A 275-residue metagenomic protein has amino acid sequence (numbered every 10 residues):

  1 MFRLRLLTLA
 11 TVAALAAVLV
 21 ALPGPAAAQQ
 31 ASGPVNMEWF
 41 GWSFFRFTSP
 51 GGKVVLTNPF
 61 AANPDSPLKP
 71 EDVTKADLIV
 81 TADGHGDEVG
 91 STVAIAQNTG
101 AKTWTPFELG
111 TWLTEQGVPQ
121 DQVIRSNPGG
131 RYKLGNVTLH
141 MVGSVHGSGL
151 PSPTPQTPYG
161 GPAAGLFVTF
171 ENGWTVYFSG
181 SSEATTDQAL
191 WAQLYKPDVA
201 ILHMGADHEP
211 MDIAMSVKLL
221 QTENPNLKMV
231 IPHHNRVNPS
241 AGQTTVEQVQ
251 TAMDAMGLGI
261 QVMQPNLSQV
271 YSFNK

Functional and structural regions predicted by a protein language model:
F2-L9, L15-V54, A61-N63, L267: Zn-dependent metallo-beta-lactamase
Q30-V35, S49-V55, R131-H140, T169-V176 (+1 more regions): Beta-strand-turn-beta hairpins that frame and shape the catalytic cleft of phosphate-ester-processing enzymes
W39-F40, F44-A94, T111, S148-P158 (+1 more regions): Pre-active-site segment of Zn-dependent metallo-hydrolases
L56-P59, A76-G84, W104-F107, R125 (+4 more regions): Active-site neighborhood of phospho(di)ester-bond hydrolases with catalytic His/Asp-centered motifs
A62-D65, H85-G90, G110-L113, G130-Y132 (+5 more regions): Active-site environment of divalent metal-dependent phosphoester hydrolases
E71-T74, A94-G100, Q193-Y195, K218-N226: Short, conserved loop/helix-junction motifs that constitute active-site signature segments in enzyme catalytic cores
K102, T114-R131, K218-K275: Binuclear metal-ion centers of metallo-dependent hydrolases, dominated by the metallo-beta-lactamase
L150-E223: Active-site-proximal loop/helix segments of hydrolase catalytic cores
